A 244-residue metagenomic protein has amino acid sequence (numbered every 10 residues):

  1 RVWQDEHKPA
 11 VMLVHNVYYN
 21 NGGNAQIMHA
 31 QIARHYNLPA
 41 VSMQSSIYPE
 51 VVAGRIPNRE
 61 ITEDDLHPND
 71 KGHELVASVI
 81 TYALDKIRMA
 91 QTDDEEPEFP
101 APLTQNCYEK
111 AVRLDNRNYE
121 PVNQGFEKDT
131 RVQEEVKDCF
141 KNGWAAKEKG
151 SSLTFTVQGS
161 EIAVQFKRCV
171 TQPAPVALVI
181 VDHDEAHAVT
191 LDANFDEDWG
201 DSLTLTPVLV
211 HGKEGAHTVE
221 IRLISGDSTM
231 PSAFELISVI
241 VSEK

Functional and structural regions predicted by a protein language model:
R1-E96, W144-G150, T156, K167-L178 (+2 more regions): Alpha-helical cap/lid subdomain in secreted, periplasmic, or secretory-pathway luminal O-acyl-processing enzymes
M89-T156, Q165-K167, S238-I240, K244: Glycan-recognition and processing domains
